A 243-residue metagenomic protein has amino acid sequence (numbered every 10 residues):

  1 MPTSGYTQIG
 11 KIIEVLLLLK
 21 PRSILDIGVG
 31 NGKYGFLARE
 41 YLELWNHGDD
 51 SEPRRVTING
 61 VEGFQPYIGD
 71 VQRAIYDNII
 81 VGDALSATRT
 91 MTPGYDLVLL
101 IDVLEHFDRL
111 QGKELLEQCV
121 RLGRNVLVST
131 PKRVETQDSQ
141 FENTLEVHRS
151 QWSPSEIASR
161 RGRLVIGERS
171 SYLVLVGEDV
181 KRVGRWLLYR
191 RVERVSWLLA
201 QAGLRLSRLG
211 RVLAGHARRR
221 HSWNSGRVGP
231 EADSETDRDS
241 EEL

Functional and structural regions predicted by a protein language model:
M1-L97, L110-E117, E142-A158, E168-E231 (+1 more regions): Conserved N-terminal segment of class I S-adenosyl-L-methionine
G32, V103, P131: Flexible loop residues that form catalytic and substrate-binding hotspots at small-molecule/glycan-binding clefts
I58, V126, G162-L164: Hydrophobic anchor at the start of a short beta-strand that flanks the dinucleotide cofactor-binding loop
L99-R109: A short SAM/SAH-binding and catalytic strip from SAM-dependent methyltransferases
Q118-L122: Conserved helix-to-beta-strand junction in the class I
G123-K132: Conserved beta-strand signature within the Rossmann-like core of class I S-adenosyl-L-methionine
E135-Q140: A short acidic, helix-capping loop that chelates divalent metal ions and anchors anionic groups
